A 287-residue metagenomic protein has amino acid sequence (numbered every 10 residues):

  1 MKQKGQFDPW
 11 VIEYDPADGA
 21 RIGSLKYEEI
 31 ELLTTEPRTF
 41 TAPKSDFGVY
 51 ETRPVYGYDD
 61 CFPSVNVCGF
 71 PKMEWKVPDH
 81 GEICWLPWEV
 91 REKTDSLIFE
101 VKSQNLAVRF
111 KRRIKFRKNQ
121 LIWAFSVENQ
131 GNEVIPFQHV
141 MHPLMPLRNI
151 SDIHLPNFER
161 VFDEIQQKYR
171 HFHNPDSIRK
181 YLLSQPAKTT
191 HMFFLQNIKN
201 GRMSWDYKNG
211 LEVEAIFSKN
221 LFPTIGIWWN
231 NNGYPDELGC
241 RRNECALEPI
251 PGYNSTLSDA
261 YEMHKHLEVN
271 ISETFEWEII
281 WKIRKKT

Functional and structural regions predicted by a protein language model:
M1-I122, P136, H142-L183, K188-T287: Surface-exposed acidic/polar loop and edge beta-strand patches at domain peripheries
Y14, F125-G131: Asparagine-centered strand-capping/turn motif at beta-strand->loop junctions
